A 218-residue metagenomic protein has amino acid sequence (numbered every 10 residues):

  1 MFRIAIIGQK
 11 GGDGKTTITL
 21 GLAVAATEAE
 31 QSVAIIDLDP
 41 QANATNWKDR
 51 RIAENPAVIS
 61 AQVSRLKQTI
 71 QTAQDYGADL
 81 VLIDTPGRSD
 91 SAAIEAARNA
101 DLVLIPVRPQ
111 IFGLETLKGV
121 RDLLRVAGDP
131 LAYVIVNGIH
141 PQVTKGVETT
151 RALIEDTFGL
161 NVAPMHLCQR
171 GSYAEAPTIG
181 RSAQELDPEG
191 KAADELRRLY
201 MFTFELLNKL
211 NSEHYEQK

Functional and structural regions predicted by a protein language model:
I4-Q9, D13, L22-E95, V126 (+3 more regions): P-loop/Walker-type NTP enzyme "switch/lid" segment
T17-I18: Hydrophobic positions on the alpha1 helix immediately C-terminal to the Walker A/P-loop
D90-Q110: Inter-motif core of Ras-like GTPase G domains
R108, A132-V147, M165-E175: G-domain G4 guanine-recognition motif of GTPases
L114-P130, V134, P141: Conserved C-terminal guanine-recognition region of P-loop GTPase G domains, centered on the G4
R151-R181: Beta-strand-loop-alpha "switch" segments that mediate conformational coupling across diverse proteins
A174-Y200: Inter-lobe coupling/hinge region of RecA-like P-loop helicase motors
